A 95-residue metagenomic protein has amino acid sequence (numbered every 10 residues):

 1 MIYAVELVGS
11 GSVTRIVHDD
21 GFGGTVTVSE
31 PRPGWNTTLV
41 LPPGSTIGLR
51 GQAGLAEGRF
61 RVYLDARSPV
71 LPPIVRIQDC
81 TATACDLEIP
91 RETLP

Functional and structural regions predicted by a protein language model:
M1-S12: N-terminal export/targeting and maturation segments
I2, G23-T25, D86: Low-complexity, intrinsically disordered short peptide segments enriched in small/polar/basic residues
Y3-V5, L64, L87: Preference for bulky hydrophobic residues occupying beta-strand positions in well-ordered beta-sheet regions
L7, D20, A66-S68: Short acidic, glycine-rich loop/turn motifs
G9, S68, R91-T93: Non-catalytic surface loops within mature trypsin-like serine protease
S10-F60: Mature extracytoplasmic domains of secretory-pathway proteins
G58-D79: Structured interaction patches on ligand/partner-binding surfaces of diverse proteins
P72-P95: C-terminal partner/receptor-binding element of secreted or periplasmic proteins
